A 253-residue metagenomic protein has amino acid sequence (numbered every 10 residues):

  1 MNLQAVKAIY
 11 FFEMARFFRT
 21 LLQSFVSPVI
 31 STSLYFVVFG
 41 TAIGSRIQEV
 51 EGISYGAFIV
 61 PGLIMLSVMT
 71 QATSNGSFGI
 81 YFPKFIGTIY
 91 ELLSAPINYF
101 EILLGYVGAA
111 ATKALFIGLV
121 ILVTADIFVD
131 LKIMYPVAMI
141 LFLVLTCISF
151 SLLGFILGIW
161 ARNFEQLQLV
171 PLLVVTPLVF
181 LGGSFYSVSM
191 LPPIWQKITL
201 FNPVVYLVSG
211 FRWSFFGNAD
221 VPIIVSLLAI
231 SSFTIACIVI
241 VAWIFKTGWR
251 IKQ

Functional and structural regions predicted by a protein language model:
M1-V137, L141-Q253: Hydrophobic transmembrane alpha-helices and immediately adjacent juxtamembrane helices of multi-pass inner-membrane
